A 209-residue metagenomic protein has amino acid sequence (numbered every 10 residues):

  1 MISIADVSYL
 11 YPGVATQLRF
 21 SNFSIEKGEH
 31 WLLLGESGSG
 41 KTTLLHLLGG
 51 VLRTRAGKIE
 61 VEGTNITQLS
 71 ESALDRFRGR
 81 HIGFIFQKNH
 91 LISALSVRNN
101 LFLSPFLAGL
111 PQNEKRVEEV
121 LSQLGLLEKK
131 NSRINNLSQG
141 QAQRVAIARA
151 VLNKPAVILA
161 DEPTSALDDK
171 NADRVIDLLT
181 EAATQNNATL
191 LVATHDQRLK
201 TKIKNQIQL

Functional and structural regions predicted by a protein language model:
G49: Helix-to-loop junction immediately C-terminal to a conserved catalytic motif
G57-N65: Conserved ABC transporter NBD signature motif
I66-G83: ABC ATPase NBD coupling module
G79, S132-N135, N153, N186: Conserved signature/switch motifs of ABC ATPase nucleotide-binding domains
L95-F102: Short coil-to-helix segment of the ABC ATPase nucleotide-binding domain corresponding to the Q-loop/switch region
R133-L137, Q141-Q143: Conserved ABC ATPase signature
I158-D161: Catalytic Walker B motif of ABC-type/P-loop ATPase nucleotide-binding domains
